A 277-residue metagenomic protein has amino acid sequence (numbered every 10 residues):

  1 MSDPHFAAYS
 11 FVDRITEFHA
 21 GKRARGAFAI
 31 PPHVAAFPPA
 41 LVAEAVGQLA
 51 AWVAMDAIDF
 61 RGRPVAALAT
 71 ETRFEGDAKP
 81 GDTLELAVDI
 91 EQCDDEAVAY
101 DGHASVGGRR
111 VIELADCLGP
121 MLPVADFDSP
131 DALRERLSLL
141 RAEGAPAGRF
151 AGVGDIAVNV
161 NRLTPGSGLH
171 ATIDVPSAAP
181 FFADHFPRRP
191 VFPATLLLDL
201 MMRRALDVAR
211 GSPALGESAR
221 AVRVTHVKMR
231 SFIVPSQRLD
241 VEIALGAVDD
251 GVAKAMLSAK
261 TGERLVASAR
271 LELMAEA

Functional and structural regions predicted by a protein language model:
M1-A36, R61, E75-A78, E91-A97 (+6 more regions): Non-catalytic linker/capping segments at the edges of enzyme domains
V12-T16, V46, A69-E71: Generic low-polarity alpha-helical segments
R23, V34-A57, P193, L197-L206: Short, well-structured hydrophobic secondary-structure segments
V46, V88, A171: Hydrophobic pocket/interface hotspot
A50-A87, I112, L118-P120, M202-E242 (+2 more regions): Hydrophobic beta-strand-centered segment that forms part of the acyl-chain substrate-binding groove
H103: Phosphate-/nucleic-acid-contacting segments
